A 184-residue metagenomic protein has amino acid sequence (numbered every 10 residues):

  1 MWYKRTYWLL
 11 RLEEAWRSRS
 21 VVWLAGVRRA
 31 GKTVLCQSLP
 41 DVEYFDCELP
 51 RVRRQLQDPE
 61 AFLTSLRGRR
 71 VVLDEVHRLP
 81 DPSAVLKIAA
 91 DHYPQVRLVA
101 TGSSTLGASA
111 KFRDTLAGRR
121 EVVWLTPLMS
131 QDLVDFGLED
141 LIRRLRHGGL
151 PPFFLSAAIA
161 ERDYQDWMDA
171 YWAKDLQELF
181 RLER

Functional and structural regions predicted by a protein language model:
M1-E13: N-terminal pre-Walker A segment at the start of P-loop NTPase domains
L24: Hydrophobic anchor at the beta1->P-loop junction of P-loop NTPases
K32: Conserved lysine of the Walker
L35: Hydrophobic positions on the alpha1 helix immediately C-terminal to the Walker A/P-loop
E43-L73: Short glycine-rich substrate-engagement loop in P-loop NTPases that contacts/grips substrate
V72, R97-S103, W124: Structural recognition of the conserved hydrophobic beta-strand(s) that form the central parallel beta-sheet of P-loop
L106-E121, G137-L138: Short regulatory helix/loop adjacent to the ATP-binding pocket of P-loop NTPases
W124-R184: Interdomain hinge/linker elements that couple catalytic modules in large macromolecular machines
